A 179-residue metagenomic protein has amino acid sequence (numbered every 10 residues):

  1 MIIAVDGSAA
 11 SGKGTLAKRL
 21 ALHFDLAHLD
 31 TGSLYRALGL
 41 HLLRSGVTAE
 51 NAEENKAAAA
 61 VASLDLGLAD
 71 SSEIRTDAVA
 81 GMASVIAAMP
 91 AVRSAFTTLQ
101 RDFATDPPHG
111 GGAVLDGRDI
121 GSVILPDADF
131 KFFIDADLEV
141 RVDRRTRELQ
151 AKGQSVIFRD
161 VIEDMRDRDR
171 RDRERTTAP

Functional and structural regions predicted by a protein language model:
I3-G7: Hydrophobic anchor at the beta1->P-loop junction of P-loop NTPases
A10: Walker A (P-loop) phosphate-binding loop of P-loop NTPases
G14: Walker A/P-loop
A21-T31, V47-T48: Post-Walker A helix-loop "phosphate-sensing" segment adjacent to the P-loop in P-loop NTPases
L34-A113, S122, E139-D143, R147-A151 (+1 more regions): ATP-dependent small-molecule kinase phosphotransfer cores that center on conserved nucleotide phosphate-binding segments
D129-F133: Short, well-ordered beta-strand core segments
